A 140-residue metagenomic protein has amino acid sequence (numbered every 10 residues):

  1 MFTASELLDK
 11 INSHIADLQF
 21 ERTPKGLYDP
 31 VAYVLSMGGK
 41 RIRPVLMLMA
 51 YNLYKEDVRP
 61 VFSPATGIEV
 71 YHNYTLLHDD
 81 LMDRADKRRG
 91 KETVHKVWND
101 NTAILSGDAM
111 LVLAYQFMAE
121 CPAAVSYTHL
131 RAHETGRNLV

Functional and structural regions predicted by a protein language model:
M1-Y71, L77, L81-K96: Conserved N-terminal diphosphate/IPP-binding helix and adjacent helical/loop segment of trans-prenyltransferase domains
R88-M110: Divalent-cation-assisted or electrostatically stabilized phosphate/pyrophosphate-binding catalytic cores
F117-Y127: Inter-helical turn/loop segments and adjacent helix faces that build the functional surface of alpha-helical bundle
T128-G136: Conserved small/polar residues in nucleotide/adenosyl-binding loops
